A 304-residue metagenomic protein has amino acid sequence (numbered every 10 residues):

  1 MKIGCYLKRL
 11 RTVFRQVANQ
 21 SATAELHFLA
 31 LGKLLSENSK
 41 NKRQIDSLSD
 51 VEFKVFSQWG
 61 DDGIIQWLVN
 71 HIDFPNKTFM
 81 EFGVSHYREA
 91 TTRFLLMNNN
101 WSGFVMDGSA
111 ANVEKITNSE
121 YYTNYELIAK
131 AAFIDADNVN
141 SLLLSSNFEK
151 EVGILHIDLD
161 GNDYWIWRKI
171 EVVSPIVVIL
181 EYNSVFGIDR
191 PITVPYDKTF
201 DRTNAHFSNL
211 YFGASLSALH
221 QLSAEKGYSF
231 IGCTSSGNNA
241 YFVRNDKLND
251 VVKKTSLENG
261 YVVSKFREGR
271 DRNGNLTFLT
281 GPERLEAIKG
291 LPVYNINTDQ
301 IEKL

Functional and structural regions predicted by a protein language model:
K2-S39: N-terminal auxiliary segments of SAM/dcSAM-dependent transferases
E25-D73, M80, L142, R190-L304: Rossmann-like AdoMet/SAM-dependent catalytic core
S49-I157, S184-G187, G269-D271, N275: SAM cofactor-binding core of SAM-dependent methyltransferases, primarily the Rossmann-like beta-alpha-beta module
E81, V105, H156, V177-E181 (+2 more regions): A structural signal for short, well-ordered beta-strand segments and their strand-loop junctions that often border
N98-N99, V173-S174, K226: Short, structured coil segments at secondary-structure junctions
I116, L143, I166-I170, F242: Hydrophobic packing residues within well-ordered alpha-helices of enzyme cores
E126-A129, W165-N204: A short alpha/beta connector and helix-capping loop motif
H156-I166: Active-site glycine- and acidic-residue-rich loops that bind and position anionic ligands or nucleotide-like cofactors
